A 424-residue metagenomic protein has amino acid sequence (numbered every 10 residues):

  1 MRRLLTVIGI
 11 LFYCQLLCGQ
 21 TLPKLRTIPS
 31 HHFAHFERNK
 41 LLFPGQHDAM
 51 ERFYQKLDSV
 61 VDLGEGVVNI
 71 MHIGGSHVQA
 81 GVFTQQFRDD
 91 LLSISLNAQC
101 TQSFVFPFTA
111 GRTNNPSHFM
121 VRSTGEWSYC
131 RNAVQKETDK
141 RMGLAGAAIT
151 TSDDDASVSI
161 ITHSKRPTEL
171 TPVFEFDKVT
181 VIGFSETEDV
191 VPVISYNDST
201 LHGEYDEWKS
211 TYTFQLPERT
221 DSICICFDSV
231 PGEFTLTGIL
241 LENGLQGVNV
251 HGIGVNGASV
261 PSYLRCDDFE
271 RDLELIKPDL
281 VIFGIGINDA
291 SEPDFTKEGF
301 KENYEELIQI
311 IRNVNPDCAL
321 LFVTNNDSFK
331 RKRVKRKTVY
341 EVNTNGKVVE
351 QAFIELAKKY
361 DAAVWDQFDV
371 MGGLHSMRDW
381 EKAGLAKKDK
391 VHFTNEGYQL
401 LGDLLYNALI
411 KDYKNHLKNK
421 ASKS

Functional and structural regions predicted by a protein language model:
M1-P29, K418-S424: Bacterial Sec-dependent N-terminal signal peptides
I28-H72, G143-A147: Membrane/wall-proximal cationic-aromatic binding patches
K56, V60, S76, A80 (+9 more regions): Structured segments of extracytoplasmic/periplasmic soluble domains in secreted or envelope-associated proteins
G66-H72, Q79, F83, L245-T338 (+3 more regions): Conserved, compact domain cores that house catalytic/ligand-binding motifs in diverse enzymes and effector modules
Q79-P192, E204-E302, H392: Conserved SGNH/GDSL esterase-like catalytic core that processes O-acyl groups on lipids and polysaccharides
D198-E204: Surface-exposed loop/edge segments in extracytoplasmic proteins
S328-S424: Catalytic His-Asp segment of secreted/periplasmic serine-dependent ester chemistry enzymes
